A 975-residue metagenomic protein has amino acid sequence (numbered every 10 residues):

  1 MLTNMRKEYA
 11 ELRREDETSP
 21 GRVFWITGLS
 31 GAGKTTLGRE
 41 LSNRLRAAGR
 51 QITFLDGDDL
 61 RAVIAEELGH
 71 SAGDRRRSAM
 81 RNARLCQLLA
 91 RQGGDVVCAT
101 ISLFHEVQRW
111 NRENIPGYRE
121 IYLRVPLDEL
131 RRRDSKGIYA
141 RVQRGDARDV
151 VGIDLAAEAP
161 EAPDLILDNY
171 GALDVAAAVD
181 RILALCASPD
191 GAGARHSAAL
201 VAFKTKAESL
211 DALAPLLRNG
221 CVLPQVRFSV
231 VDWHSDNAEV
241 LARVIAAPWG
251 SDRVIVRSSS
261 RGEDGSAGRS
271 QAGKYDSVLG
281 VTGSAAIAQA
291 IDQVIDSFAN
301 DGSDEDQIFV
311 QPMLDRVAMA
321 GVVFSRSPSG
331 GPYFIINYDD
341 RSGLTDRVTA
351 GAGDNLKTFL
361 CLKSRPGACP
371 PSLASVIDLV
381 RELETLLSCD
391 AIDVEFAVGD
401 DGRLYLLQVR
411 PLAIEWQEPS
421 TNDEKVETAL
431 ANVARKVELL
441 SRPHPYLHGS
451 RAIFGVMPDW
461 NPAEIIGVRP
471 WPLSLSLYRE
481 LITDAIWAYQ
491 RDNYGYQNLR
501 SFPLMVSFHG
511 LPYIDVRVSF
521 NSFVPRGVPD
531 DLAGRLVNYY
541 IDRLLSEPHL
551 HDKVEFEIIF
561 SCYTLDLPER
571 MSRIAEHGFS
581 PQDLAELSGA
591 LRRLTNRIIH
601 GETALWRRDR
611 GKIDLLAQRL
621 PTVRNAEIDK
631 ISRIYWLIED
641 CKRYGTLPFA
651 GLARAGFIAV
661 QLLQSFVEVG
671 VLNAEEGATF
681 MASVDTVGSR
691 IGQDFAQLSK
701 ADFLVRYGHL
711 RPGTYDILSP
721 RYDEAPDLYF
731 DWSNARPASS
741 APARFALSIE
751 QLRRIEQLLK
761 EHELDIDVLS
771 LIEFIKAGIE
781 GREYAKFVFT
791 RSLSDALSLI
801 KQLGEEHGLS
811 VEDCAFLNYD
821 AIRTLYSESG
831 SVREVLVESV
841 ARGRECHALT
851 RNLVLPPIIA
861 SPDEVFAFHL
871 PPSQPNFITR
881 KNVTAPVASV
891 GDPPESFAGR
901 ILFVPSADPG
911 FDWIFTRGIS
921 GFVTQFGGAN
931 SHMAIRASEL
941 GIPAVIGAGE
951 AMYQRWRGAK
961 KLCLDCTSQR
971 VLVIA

Functional and structural regions predicted by a protein language model:
M1-V23: Extreme N-terminal, non-catalytic leader segments that precede Walker-type/kinase nucleotide-binding cores
I26: Hydrophobic anchor at the beta1->P-loop junction of P-loop NTPases
K34: Conserved lysine of the Walker
R39-R84: Conserved substrate/cofactor phosphate-moiety recognition/catalytic segment in nucleotide-dependent phosphotransferases
A99, N114-R133, L167: Conserved phosphate-donor/acceptor-positioning beta-strand/loop module used by diverse small-molecule
L127, R132-L183, S188: Small-molecule kinase domains that catalyze NTP-dependent phosphoryl transfer to phosphate-bearing small molecules
A192-G220, S229-H234, A267-G268, I287-Q293 (+6 more regions): Conserved divalent-metal-coordinating catalytic cores that perform phosphate/pyrophosphate/nucleotidyl transfer
S665-V669, L747-N852: Extended, domain-scale alpha-helical bundle/helix-rich regions
